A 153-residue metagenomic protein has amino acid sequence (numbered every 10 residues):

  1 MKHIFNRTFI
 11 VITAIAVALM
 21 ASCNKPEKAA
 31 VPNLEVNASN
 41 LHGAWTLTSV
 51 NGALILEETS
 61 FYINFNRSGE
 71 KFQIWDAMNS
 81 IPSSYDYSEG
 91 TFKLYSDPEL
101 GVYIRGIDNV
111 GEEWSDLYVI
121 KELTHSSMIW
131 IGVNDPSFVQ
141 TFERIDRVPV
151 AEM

Functional and structural regions predicted by a protein language model:
M1-I12: Bacterial N-terminal signal peptides that target proteins for export
L19-S22: C-terminal motif of bacterial Sec signal peptides marking the signal peptidase cleavage site
A29-T46: N-terminal helix-cap/turn-to-beta initiation motif at the start of protein domains
L41, I63-F72, Y95-E99, I120-M128 (+1 more regions): Short, solvent-exposed coil/turn segments at beta-strand boundaries
G43-E70, R105-D108: Short, solvent-exposed loop/hinge segments that bridge or flank secondary-structure elements
L56-L100: N-terminal glycine/threonine-rich, aromatic-flanked beta-hairpin/loop signature
Y85-D97, I131-M153: Edge beta-strand at a domain terminus
S96-K121: An anionic, turn-rich surface loop/hairpin at beta-sheet edges that serves as a generic interaction/coordination patch
